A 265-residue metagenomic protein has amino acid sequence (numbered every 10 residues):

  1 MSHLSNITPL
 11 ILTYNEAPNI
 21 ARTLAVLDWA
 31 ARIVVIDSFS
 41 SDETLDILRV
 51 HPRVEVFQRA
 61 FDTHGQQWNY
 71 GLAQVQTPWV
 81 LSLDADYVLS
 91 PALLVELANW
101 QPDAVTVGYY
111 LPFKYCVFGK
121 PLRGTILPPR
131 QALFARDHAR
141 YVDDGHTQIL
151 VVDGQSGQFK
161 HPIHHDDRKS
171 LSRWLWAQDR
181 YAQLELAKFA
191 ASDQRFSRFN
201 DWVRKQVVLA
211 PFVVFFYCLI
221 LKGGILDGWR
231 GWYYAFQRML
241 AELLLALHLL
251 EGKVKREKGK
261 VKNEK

Functional and structural regions predicted by a protein language model:
M1-S2, V254-K265: Short, basic, low-complexity termini and linkers enriched in Ser/Thr/Gly/Pro that act as targeting/leader peptides
N6-T8: Cell-envelope/extracellular polymer assembly enzymes that use nucleotide-activated donors
L10-W29: Short, well-formed alpha-helical segments that are part of the catalytic scaffolds of diverse glycosyltransferases
P18-A21, D42-V50, A92: Acidic helix N-cap motif at the loop->helix transition within catalytic regions of sugar-transfer enzymes
V26, D37-D46, F61, D84: A conserved acidic beta->alpha catalytic loop
L45-Q76: Conserved donor nucleotide-binding strand/loop of the catalytic core
Q66-L72, S90-K253: Catalytic-site signature of metal-activated, phosphate-bearing donor transferases, centered on the GT-A/GT-A-like
V80: Short aromatic/hydrophobic "clamp" motif used to bind/position activated sugar donors
